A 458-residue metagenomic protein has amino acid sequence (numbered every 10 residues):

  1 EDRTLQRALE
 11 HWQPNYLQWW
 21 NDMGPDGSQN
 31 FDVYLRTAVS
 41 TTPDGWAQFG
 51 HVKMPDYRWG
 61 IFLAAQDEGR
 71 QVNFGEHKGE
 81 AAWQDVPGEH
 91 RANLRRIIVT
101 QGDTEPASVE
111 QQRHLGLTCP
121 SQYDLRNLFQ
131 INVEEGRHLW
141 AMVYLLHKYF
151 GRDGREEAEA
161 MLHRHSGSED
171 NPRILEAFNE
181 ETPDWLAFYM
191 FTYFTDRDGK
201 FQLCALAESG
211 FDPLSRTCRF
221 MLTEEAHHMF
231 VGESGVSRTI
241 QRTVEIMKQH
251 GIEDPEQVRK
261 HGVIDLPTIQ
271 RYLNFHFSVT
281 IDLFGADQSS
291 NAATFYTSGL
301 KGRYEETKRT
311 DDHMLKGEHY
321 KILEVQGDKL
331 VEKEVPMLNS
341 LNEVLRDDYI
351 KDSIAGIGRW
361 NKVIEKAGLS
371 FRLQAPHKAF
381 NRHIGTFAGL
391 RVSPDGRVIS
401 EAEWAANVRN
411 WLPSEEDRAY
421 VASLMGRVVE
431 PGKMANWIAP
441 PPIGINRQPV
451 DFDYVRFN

Functional and structural regions predicted by a protein language model:
E1-Y123, Y149-T182, L186, F275-N458: Terminal targeting/low-complexity segments that flank the catalytic cores of oxidoreductases
Q101, I131, T192, M221 (+3 more regions): Amphipathic alpha-helix face/heptad-repeat signature
T104-Q111, H138, T195-Q202: Amphipathic, well-ordered alpha-helical segments in soluble domains
H114-P172, L222-M229, E233-T239: Long, hydrophobic, well-ordered secondary-structure blocks that form the structural core and pocket-lining surfaces
H114-R126, Y149-F150, F201-M221, G235-T268 (+2 more regions): Inter-helical turn/loop segments and adjacent helix faces that build the functional surface of alpha-helical bundle
L125, N132-G136, Q270, E343-I350: Generic detection of long, well-ordered alpha-helical segments
E181-R216, M221-V231: Internal, hydrophobic cores of structured domains that mediate oligomerization or house catalytic pockets within large
L186-F191, R197-F201, I264-D287: Acidic/serine-rich, low-complexity amphipathic helices located in mid- to C-terminal regulatory regions
